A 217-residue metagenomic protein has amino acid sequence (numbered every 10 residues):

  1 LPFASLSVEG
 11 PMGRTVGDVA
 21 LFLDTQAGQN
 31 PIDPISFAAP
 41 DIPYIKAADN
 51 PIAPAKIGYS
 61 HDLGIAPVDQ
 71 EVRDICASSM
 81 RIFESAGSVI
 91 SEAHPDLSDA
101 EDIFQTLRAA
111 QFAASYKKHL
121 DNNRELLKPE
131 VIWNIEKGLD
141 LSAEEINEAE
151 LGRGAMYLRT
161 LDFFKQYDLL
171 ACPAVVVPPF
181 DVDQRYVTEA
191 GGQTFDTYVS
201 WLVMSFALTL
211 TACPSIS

Functional and structural regions predicted by a protein language model:
L1-D74, S78-S79: A short helix-breaking turn/cap at a secondary-structure junction
L1-E9, D62, A174-Q193: Short glycine/serine-rich loop/turn segments
R14-G17, D24-I32, I65, R81-V89 (+5 more regions): Generic secondary-structure signature for well-ordered alpha-helical cores
I35-S36, E148, F180-L202: Short, surface-exposed loop/helix-turn segments at secondary-structure junctions that function as lids/hinges flanking
P43-A47, V68-H94, Y116-N122, I146-Y167: Acyltransferase
K46-S60, L107-L161, P173, V177 (+1 more regions): Short helix-loop capping/hinge segments that flank enzyme active sites or metal/cofactor-binding pockets
R81, S88-F104, I135-G138: Short connector loops at secondary-structure junctions
R159-D162, F195-S217: Small-aliphatic-rich amphipathic alpha-helix that forms the alpha element of a beta-alpha
